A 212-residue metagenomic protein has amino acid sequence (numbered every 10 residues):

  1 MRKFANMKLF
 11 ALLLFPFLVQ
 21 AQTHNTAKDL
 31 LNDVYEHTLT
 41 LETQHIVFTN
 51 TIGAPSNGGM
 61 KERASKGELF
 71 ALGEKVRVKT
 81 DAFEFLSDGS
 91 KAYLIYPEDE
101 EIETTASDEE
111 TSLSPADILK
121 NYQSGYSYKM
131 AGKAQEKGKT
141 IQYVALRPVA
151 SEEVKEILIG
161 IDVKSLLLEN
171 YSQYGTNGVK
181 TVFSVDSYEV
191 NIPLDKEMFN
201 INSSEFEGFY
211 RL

Functional and structural regions predicted by a protein language model:
M1-F10: Bacterial N-terminal signal peptides that target proteins for export
L13, V19-K61, F70-K75, E205-L212: N-terminal leader/targeting segments and the immediate start of mature chains
K28-L30, I46, L119-M130, F183: A short, amphipathic edge element
S65-K66, A71-L72, L86-D88, I157-N170: A short, surface-exposed beta-strand/turn
K66-L113, T181: An acidic-aromatic
S107-K139: Flexible, surface-exposed loop/linker segments and immediately adjacent secondary-structure boundaries
A131-K133, K137-R211: Gly/Pro-enriched, hydrophobic low-complexity segments that function as extracytoplasmic propeptides/linkers
